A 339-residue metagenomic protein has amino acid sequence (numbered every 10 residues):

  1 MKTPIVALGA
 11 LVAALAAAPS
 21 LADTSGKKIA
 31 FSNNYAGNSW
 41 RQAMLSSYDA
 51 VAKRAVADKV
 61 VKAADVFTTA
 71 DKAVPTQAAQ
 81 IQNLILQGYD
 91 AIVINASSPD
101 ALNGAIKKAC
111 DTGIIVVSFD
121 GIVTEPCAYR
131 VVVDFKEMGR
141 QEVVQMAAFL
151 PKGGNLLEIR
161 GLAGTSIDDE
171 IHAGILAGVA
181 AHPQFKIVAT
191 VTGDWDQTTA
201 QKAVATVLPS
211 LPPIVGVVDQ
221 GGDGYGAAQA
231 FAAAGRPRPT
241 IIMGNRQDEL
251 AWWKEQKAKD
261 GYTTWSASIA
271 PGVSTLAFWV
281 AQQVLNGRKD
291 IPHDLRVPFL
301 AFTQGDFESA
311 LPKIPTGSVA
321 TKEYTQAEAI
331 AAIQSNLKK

Functional and structural regions predicted by a protein language model:
A17-P19: N-terminal signal peptide c-region/cleavage motif recognized by signal peptidases
S25-K27, G178, I269, F278-K339: Hinge/cleft segment of the Venus flytrap/periplasmic-binding protein
K28-A55, D65-A79, Y89, N95-P99 (+3 more regions): Extracytoplasmic "Venus flytrap"
I29, Q77, V131-L156, E170 (+3 more regions): Hydrophobic alpha-helical segments within soluble ligand-binding/sensing domains
W40-V56, M138-E142, S166-F185, A203 (+1 more regions): Short, solvent-exposed amphipathic alpha-helices that sit in or adjacent to ligand/effector-binding or catalytic
T69-A70, V123-Q145, E158-L162, T190 (+1 more regions): Short beta-strand elements at the ligand-binding edges of bilobed clamshell
Q82, L86, D90-A109, I175 (+1 more regions): Hydrophobic alpha-helical
P99-E137, N155, D248-W252, A258: Flexible loop/hinge segments that line or gate small-molecule binding clefts
